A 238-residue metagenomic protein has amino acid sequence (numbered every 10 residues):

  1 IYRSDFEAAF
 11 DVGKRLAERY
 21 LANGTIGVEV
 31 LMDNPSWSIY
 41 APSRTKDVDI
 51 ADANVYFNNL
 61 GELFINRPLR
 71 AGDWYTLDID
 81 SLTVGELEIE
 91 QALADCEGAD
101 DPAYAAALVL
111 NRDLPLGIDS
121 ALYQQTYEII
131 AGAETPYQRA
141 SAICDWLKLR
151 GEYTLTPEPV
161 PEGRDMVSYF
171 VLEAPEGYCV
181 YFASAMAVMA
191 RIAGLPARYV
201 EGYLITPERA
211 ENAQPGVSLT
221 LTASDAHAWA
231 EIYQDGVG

Functional and structural regions predicted by a protein language model:
I1-P102: Intrinsically disordered, low-complexity N-terminal segments that are enriched in acidic
R70-G72, D165, A223-H227: Short, solvent-exposed loop/turn segments at the edges of secondary structure
L82-G85, L147-T154, V160, E176-Y178 (+2 more regions): Solvent-exposed loop/turn segments at secondary-structure junctions within structured extracellular/periplasmic domains
E88-A92, T156-E158, E201, R209-A210: Short, solvent-exposed loop/turn and secondary-structure capping segments
D95-S120: Short, cationic low-complexity segments
R112, L116-V171: Secondary-structure boundary elements
D145, V180-G238: Hydrophobic/aromatic-rich core segments of domains that either
G163, V171-Y178, F182, T222: Secondary-structure capping and boundary motifs in well-ordered enzyme cores
